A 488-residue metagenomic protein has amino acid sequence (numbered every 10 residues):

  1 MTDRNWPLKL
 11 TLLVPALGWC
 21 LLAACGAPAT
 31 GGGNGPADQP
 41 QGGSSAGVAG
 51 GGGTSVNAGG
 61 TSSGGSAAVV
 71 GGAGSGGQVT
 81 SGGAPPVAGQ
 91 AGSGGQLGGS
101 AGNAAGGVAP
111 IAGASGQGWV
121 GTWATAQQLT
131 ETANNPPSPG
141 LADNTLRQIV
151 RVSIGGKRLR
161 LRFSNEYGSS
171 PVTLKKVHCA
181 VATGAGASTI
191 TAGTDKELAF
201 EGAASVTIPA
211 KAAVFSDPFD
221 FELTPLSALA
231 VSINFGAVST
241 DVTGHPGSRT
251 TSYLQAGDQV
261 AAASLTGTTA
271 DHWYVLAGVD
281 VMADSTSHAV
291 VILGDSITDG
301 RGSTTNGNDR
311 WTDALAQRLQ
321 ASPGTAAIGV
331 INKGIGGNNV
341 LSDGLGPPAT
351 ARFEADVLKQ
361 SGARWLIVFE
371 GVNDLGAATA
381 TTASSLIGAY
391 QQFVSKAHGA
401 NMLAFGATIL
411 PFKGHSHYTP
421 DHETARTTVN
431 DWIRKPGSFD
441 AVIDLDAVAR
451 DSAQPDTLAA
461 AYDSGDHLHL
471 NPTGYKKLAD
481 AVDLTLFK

Functional and structural regions predicted by a protein language model:
M1-L8: N-terminal secretory signal peptides that target proteins for export/translocation
T11-A24: Bacterial N-terminal signal peptides
L21-S115: Ser/Thr-rich, Pro/Gly/Ala-heavy low-complexity intrinsically disordered linkers and tails of secreted extracellular
G116-D143, R147-V152, R160, S239 (+4 more regions): Serine-esterase "nucleophile elbow" of acetyl-processing enzymes
R160-T286: Extended, charged alpha/beta regions that create polyanion-binding interfaces
S164, N234, L293-I297, N332-G337 (+3 more regions): Active-site-proximal beta-strand/loop segments in catalytic clefts of secreted hydrolases
T350, L410-K488: Catalytic His-Asp segment of secreted/periplasmic serine-dependent ester chemistry enzymes
F369-D374, F393-T427: Active-site segments of SGNH/GDSL-like serine hydrolases that catalyze O-acetyl group transfer/hydrolysis on lipids
